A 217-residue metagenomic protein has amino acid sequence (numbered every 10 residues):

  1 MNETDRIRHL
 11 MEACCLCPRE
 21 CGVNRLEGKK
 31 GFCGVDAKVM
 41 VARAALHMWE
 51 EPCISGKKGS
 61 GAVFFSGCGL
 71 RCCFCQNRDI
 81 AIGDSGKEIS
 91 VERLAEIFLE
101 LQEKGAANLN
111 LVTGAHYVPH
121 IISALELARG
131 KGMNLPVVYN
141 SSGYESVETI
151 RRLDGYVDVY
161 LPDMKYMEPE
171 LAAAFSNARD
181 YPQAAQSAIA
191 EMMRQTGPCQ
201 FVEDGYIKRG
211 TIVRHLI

Functional and structural regions predicted by a protein language model:
M1-R8, P18-G22, K58-V63: Short, intrinsically disordered, charge-biased short linear motifs at domain edges
H9-A44: Cysteine-cluster motifs in flexible loop/terminal segments that predominantly coordinate metals
C33-G155, V159, E168-P169, Q200 (+1 more regions): Conserved Radical SAM active-site core
I89, H116, S176-A184: Alpha-helix N-cap and loop-to-helix initiation/capping positions
S141-E145, P182, L216-I217: Active-site glycine- and acidic-residue-rich loops that bind and position anionic ligands or nucleotide-like cofactors
S176, I189-I217: Conserved strand-turn element in the central/C-terminal portion of the radical SAM core barrel that lines
